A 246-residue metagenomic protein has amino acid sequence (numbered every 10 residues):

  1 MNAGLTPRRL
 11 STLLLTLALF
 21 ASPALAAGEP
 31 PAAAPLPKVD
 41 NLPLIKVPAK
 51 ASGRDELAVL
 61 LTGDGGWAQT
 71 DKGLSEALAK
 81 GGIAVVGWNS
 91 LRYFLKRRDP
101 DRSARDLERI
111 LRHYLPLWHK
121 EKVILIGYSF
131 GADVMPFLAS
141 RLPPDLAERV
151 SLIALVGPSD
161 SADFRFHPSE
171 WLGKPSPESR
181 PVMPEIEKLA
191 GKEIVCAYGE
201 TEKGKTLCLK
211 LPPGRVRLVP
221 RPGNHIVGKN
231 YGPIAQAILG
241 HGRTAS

Functional and structural regions predicted by a protein language model:
S11-S22: Bacterial N-terminal signal peptides
A27-G53: N-terminal cap/lid segment of alpha/beta-hydrolase-fold proteins
P48-G81, N89-S90: Short, surface-exposed "cap/lid" segments of acyl-processing enzymes
A84, N89-F94, S159, N224: Short beta-to-alpha linker loops that shape the active-site pocket of alpha/beta-hydrolase fold enzymes
R97-W118, F137: Alpha/beta-hydrolase active-site loop
H113, K122-P177: Primarily recognizes the serine-hydrolase "nucleophile elbow" in alpha/beta-hydrolase and SGNH/GDSL folds
D163-P213: The feature captures the conserved acid-bearing segment of alpha/beta-hydrolase catalytic domains
R215-S246: C-terminal catalytic histidine-bearing segment of alpha/beta-hydrolase fold enzymes
